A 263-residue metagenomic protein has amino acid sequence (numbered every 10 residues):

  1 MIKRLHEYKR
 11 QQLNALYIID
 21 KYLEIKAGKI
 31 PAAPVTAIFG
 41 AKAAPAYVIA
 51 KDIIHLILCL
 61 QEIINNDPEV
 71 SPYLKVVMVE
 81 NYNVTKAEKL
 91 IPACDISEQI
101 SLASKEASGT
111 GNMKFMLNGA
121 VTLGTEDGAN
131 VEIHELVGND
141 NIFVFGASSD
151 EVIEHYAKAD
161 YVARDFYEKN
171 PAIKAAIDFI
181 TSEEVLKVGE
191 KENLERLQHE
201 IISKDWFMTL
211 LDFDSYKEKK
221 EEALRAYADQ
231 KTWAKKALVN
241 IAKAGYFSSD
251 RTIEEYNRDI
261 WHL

Functional and structural regions predicted by a protein language model:
M1-E88, C94, L102: Long, K/E/R/D-enriched contiguous segments that form extended
P92-A93, I100-A237, I241-Y246, R251 (+1 more regions): Catalytic binding pocket for nucleotide-activated donors in carbohydrate/polymer assembly enzymes
